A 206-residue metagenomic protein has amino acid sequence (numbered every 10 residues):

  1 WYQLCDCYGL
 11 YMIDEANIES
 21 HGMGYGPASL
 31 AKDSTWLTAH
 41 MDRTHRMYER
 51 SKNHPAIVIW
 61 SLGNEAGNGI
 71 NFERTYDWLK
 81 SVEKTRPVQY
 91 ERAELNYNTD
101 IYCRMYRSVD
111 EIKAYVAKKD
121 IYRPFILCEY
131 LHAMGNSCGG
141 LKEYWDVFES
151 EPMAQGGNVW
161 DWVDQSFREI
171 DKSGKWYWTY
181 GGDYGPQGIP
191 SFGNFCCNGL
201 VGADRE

Functional and structural regions predicted by a protein language model:
W1-Y122, S137: Active-site mouth of glycoside hydrolases
A56-W60, K80-S81, V116-E206: Substrate-binding clefts and catalytic carboxylate motifs of secreted carbohydrate-active enzymes
